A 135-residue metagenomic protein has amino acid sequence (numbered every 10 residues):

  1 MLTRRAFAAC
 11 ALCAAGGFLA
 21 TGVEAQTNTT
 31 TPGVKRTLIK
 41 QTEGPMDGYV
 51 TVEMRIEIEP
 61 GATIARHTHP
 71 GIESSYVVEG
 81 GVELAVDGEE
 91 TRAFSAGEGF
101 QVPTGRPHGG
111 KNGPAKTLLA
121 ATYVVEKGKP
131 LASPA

Functional and structural regions predicted by a protein language model:
M1-F18: N-terminal secretory signal peptides and thylakoid transit peptides that target proteins across membranes
L19-G44: C-terminal segment of N-terminal export signals and the immediately downstream linker at the start of the mature
V52-T68, P103: Conserved short histidine dyad/triad with adjacent acidic residue
T63-I64, G81-A85, G99: Short beta-strand segments in beta-sandwich/barrel cores
R66, L84-A85, H108-G113: Short beta-strand His + acidic residue motifs that chelate non-heme Fe in jelly-roll/DSBH and cupin folds
P70-D87: Glycine- and acidic-residue-biased ligand/ion/polar-headgroup-sensing regions
E89-T104: Short acidic-glycine-tyrosine-enriched beta hairpin
G105-K129: Ligand-binding loop in jelly-roll beta-barrel domains
